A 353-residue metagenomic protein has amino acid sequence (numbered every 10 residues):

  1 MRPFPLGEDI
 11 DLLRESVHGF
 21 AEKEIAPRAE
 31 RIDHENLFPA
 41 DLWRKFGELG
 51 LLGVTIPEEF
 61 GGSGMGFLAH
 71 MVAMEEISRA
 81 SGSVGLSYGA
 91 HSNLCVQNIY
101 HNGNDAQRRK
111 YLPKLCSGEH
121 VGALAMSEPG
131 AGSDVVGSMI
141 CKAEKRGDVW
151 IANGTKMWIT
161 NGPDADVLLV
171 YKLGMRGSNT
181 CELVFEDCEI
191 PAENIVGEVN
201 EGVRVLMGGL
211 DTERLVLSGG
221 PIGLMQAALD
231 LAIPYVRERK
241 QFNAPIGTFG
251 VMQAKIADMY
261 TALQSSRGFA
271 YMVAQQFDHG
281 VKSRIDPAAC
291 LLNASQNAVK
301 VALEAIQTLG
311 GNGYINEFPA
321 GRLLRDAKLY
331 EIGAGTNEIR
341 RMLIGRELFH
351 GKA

Functional and structural regions predicted by a protein language model:
R2-P5, S63-M65, G85-L86, Q107-P234 (+2 more regions): FAD-binding core of flavoproteins
E15-G19, G62-S63, V281, A288-A353: Alpha-helix capping/hinge segments and adjacent helical runs
A21, A73, N104, F185 (+2 more regions): Residue-level signal for inorganic ion chemistry
A26-H34, I233, R237-A244, Y260-N293 (+1 more regions): C-terminal helix-coil-helix/basic helical segment that borders enzyme active sites and/or dimer interfaces and provides
E48-E119, T160-V167, F277, R322-D326 (+1 more regions): Internal helix-loop-helix
E193-L210, Y235-F249, V273, Q307-G311 (+1 more regions): Conserved catalytic-core motifs characterized by acidic clusters
